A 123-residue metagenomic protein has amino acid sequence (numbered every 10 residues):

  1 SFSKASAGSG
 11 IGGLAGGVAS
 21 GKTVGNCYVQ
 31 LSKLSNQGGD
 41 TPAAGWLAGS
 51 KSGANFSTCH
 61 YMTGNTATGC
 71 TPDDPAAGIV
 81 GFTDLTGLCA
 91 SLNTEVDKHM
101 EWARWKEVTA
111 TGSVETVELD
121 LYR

Functional and structural regions predicted by a protein language model:
S1-R123: Predominantly extracellular beta-rich ligand-binding scaffolds that present long acidic/polar faces for carbohydrate
